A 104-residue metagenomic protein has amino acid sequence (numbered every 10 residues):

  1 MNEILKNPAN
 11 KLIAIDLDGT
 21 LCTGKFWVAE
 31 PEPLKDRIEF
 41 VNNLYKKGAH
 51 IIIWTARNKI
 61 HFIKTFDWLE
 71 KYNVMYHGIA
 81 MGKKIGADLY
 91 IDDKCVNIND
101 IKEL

Functional and structural regions predicted by a protein language model:
M1-L104: Catalytic phosphate/metal-binding cores of nucleic-acid and nucleotide-processing enzymes, i.e., regions that mediate
